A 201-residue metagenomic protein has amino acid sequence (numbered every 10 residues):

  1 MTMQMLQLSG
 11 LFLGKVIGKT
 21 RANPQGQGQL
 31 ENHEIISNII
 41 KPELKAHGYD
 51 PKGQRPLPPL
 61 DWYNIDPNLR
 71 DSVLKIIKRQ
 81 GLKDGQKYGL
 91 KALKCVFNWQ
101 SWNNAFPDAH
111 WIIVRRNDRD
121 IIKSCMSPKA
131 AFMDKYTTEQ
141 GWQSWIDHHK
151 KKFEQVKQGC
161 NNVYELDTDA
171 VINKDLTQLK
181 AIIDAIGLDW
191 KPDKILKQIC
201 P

Functional and structural regions predicted by a protein language model:
M1-L69: PAPS-dependent sulfotransferase catalytic core
K19-R21, R115-R119, I195-L196: A short, structured active-site edge motif that brings together acidic residues
P24-Q25, Q29-H33, K135-E139, K191-P192: General structural signal for secondary-structure boundaries
Q25-G26, D175, P201: Short Asp/Glu-rich motifs
I40, L44-P51, P56, L74-K191: PAPS-dependent sulfotransferase catalytic domain
P192-P201: C-terminal accessory extensions appended to soluble enzyme cores
